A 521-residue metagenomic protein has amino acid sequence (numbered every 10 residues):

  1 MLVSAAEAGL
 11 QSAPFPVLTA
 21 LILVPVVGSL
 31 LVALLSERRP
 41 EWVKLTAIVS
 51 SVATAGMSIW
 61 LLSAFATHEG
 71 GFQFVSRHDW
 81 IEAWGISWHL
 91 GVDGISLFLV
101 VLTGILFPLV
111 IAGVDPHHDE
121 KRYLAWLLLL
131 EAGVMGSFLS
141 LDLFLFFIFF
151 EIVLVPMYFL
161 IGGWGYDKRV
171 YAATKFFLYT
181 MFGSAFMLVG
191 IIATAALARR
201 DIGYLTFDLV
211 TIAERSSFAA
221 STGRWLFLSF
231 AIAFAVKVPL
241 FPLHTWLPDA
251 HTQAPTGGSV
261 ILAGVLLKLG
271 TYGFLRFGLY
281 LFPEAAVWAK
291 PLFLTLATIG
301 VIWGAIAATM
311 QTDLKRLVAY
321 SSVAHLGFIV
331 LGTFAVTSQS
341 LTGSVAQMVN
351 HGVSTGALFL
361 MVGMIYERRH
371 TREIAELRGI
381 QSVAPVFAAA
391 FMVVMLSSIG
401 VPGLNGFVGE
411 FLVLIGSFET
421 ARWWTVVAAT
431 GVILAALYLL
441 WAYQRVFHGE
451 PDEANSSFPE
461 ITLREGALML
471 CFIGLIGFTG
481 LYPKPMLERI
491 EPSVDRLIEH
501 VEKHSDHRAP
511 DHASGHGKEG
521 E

Functional and structural regions predicted by a protein language model:
M1-V17, L34-A112, H117-A125, D201-E214 (+1 more regions): Transmembrane helix-loop-helix hairpins at membrane boundaries of multipass inner-membrane proteins
A13-V24, V92-T103, L143-P156, G223-V236 (+2 more regions): Structural signature of hydrophobic alpha-helical transmembrane segments
T19-L35, I48-S63, V100-V114, L130-E131 (+5 more regions): Central hydrophobic cores of alpha-helical transmembrane segments in multi-pass inner-membrane proteins across all
S29-L34, I59, P108-A112, V134-G136 (+7 more regions): Alpha-helical transmembrane segments of multipass membrane proteins
S29-R38, F107-D119, F159-K168, V238-T252 (+3 more regions): C-terminal ends of transmembrane helices
R38-P40, A125-L129, G133-T222, A307-Y320 (+1 more regions): Alpha-helical multi-pass transmembrane bundles of energy-transducing inner-membrane proteins
F65-S87, A185-H244, D249, F274-L292 (+5 more regions): Juxtamembrane/interfacial segments at transmembrane-helix boundaries in multi-pass membrane proteins
F241, T355-L358, T425-S457: Predominantly late transmembrane helices and immediately cytosolic-facing juxtamembrane segments
